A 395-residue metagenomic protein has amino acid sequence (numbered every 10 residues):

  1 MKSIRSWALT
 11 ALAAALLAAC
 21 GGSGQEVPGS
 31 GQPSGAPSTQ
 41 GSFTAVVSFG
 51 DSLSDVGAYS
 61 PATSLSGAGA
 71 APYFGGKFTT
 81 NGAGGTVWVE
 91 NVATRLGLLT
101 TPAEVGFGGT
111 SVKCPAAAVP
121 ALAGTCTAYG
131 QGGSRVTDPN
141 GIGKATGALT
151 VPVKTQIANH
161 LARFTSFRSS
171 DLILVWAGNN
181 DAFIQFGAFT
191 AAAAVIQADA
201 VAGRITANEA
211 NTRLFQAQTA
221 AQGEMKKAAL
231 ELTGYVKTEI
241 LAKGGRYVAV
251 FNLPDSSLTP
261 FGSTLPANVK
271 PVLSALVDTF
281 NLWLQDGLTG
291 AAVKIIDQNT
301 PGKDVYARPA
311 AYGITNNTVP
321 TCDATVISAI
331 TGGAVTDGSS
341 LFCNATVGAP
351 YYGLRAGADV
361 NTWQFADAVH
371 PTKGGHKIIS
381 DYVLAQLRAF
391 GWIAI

Functional and structural regions predicted by a protein language model:
M1-L9: Bacterial N-terminal signal peptides that target proteins for export
L16-A19: C-terminal motif of bacterial Sec signal peptides marking the signal peptidase cleavage site
G21-I395: Conserved active-site regions of diverse hydrolases
